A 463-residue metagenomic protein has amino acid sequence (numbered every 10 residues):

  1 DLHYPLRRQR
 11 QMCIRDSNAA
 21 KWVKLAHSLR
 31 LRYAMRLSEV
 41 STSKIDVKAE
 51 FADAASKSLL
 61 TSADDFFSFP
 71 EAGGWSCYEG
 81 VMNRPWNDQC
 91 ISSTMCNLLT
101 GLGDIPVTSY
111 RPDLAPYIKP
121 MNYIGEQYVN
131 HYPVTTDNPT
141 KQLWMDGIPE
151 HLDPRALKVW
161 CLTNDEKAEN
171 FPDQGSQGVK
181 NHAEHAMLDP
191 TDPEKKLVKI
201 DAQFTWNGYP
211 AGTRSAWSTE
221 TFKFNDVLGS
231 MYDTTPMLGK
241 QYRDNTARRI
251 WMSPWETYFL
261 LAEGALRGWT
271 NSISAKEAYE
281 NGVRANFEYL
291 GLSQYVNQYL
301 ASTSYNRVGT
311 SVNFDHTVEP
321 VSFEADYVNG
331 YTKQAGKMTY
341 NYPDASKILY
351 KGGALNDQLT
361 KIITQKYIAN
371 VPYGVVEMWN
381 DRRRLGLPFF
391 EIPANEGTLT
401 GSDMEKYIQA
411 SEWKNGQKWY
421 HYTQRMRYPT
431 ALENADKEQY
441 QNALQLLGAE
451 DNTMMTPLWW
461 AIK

Functional and structural regions predicted by a protein language model:
D1, E50-S68, G282: Long, well-ordered core segments of solenoidal/helical folds
L2-I14: Single conserved hydrophobic/aromatic residue that forms the stacking wall/gate of nucleotide- or nucleobase-binding
A19-S28: All-alpha RGS (Regulator of G-protein Signaling) helical domain and cognate RGS-like helical scaffolds
R36-T42, W269-T270: Short coil/turn linking the two alpha-helices of tandem helical-hairpin repeats
E71-L143, G147, L152-P154, V159: Polar, glycine-rich mid-to-C-terminal structural blocks that act as macromolecule-binding/assembly scaffolds
I118, Y123, Y128-E256, L260-L266 (+3 more regions): Flexible, polar/acidic helix-loop-strand segments at domain edges
D226-D233, Q241, R248-R249, S253-Y258 (+2 more regions): C-terminal functional modules
